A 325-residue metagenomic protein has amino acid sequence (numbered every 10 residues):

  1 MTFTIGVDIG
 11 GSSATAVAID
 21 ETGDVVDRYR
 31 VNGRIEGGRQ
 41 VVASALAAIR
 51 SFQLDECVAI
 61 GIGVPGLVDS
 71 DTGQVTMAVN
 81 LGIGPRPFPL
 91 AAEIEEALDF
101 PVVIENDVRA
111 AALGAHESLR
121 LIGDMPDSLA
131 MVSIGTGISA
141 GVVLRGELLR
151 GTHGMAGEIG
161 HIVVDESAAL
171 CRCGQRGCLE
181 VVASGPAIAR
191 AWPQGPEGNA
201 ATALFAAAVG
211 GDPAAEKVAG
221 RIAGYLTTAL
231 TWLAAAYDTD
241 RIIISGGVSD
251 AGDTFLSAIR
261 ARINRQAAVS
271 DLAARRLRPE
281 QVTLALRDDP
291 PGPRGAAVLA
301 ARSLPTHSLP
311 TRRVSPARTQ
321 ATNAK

Functional and structural regions predicted by a protein language model:
M1-A59, D69-Q74, A92, E96-F100 (+2 more regions): ATP-binding/phosphotransfer module of carbohydrate and carboxylate kinases, centering on a glycine-rich
D8, G61-P65, E105, A130-G137 (+1 more regions): Short beta-strand segments
S13, V108-A110, G135-S139: Conserved A3 ("GATE") glycine/threonine-rich loop of ANL adenylate-forming enzymes
Y29-V31, V79, T152: Short hydrophobic alpha-helix segments
G33-R34, I83, A156-E158: A short acidic/small-residue loop/turn micro-motif
Q74-R86: A charged helix-plus-loop insertion that forms the helical arch/lid used to bind and gate nucleic-acid substrates
P101-A115, A130: ATP-dependent carbohydrate kinase catalytic cores
P126-V182: Glycine-rich phosphate-binding loop of actin/hexokinase-like ATP-binding domains
